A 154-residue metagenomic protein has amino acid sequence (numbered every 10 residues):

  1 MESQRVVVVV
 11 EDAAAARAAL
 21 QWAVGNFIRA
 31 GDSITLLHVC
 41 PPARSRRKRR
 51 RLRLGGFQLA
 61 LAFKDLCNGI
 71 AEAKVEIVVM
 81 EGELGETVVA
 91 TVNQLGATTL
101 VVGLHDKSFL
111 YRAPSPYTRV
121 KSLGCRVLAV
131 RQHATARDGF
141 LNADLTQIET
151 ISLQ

Functional and structural regions predicted by a protein language model:
E2-R50, K64-N68, A129-R131: Small/aliphatic-rich secondary-structure junction motif
A13, G82-E83, N93: Loop/turn elements at beta-strand to alpha-helix junctions within RNA-recognition modules
Q21-A23, V88-T91: A short acidic, amphipathic alpha-helical/loop segment
N26, T91-S152: Gly/Ser-rich helix-loop-strand patches that form or flank binding pockets for ribonucleotide-derived cofactors
L37, E76-M80, L128: General small-molecule cofactor/ligand-binding pocket signal
H38-A62, N68, R137-L153: Acidic, proline/glycine-rich short linear motifs
C67-E76: A short helix-to-beta-strand connector/capping loop
V79-T87: Charged docking surfaces used in two-component/phosphorelay signaling
